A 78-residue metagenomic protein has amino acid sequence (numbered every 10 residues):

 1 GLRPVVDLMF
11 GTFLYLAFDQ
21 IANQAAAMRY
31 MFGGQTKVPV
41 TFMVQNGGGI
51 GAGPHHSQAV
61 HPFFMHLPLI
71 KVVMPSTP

Functional and structural regions predicted by a protein language model:
L2-P78: Conserved thiamine diphosphate
